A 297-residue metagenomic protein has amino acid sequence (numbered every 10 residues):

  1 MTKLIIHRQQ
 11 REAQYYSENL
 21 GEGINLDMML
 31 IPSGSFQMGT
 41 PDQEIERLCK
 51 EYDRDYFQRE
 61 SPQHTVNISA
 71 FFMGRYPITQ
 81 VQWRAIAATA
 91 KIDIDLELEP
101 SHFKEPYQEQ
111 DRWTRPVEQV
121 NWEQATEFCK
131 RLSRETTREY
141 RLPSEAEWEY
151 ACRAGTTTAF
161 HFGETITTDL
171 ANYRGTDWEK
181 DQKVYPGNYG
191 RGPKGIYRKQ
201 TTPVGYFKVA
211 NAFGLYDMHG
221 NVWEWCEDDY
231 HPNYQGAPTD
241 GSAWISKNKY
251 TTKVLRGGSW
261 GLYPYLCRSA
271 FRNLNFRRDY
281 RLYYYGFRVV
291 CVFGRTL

Functional and structural regions predicted by a protein language model:
M1-S17: N-terminal pre-domain segments of enzymes
A13-L26, N188-G192: Short aromatic-glycine motifs in intrinsically disordered, low-complexity regions
E18-L96, N121, H219-G220, V289 (+1 more regions): A short glycine-rich, aromatic-capped structural motif
D42, K50-D55, Y107-D111, P116-L274 (+1 more regions): Functional-site microenvironments in short loops/helix caps that host divalent-cation chemistry
I78, K91, G155-T156, D228-H231 (+1 more regions): Acidic glycine-/aspartate-rich tracts in secreted/extracellular proteins
K91, L98-P100, D240-W244: Proline-centered structural pivot motif
L282-L297: Short, structured beta-strand segments at or near domain termini in extracellular proteins/domains
